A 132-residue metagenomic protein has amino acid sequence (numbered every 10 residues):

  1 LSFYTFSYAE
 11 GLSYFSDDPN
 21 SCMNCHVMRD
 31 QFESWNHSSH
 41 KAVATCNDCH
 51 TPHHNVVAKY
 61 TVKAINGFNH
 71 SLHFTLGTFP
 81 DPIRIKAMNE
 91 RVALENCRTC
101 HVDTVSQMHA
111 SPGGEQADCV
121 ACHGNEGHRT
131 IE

Functional and structural regions predicted by a protein language model:
L1-E132: Short sequence/structural segments immediately N-terminal
